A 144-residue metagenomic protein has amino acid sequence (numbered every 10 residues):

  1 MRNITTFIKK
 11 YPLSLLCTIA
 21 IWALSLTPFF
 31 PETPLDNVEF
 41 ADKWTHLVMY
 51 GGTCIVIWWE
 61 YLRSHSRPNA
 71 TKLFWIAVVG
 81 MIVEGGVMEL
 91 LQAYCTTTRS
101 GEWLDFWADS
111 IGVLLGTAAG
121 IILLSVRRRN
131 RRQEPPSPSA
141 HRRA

Functional and structural regions predicted by a protein language model:
M1-F106, S110-A144: Bulky hydrophobic segments
